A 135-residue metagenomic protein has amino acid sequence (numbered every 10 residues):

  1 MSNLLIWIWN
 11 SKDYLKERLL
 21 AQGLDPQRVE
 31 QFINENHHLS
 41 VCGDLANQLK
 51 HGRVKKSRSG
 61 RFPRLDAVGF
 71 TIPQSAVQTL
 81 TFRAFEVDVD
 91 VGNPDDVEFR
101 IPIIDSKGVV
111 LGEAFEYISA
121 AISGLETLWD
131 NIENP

Functional and structural regions predicted by a protein language model:
M1-N10, Y14-R18: Long, hydrophobic N-terminal alpha-helical segment
M1-S2, L20-P135: Acidic, Ser/Thr/Gly/Pro-rich intrinsically disordered interaction regions
